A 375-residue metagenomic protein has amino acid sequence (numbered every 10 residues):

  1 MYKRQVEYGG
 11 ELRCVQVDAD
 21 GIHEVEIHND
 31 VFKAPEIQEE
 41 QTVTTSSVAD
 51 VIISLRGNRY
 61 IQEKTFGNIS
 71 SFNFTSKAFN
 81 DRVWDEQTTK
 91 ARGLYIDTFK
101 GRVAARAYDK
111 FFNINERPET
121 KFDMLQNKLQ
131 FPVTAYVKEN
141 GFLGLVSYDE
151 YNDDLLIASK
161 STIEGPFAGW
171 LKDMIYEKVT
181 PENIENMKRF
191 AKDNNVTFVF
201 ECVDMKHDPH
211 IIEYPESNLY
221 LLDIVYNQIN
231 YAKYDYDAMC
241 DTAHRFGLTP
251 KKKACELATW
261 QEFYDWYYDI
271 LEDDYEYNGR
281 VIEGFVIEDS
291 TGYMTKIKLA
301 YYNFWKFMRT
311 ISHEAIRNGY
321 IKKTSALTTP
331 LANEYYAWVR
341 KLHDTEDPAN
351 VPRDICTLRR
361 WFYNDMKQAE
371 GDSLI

Functional and structural regions predicted by a protein language model:
M1-T42: Feature recognizes metal-dependent phosphohydrolase scaffolds
E39-I375: Core nucleotide-handling region used for phosphoryl-transfer chemistry
